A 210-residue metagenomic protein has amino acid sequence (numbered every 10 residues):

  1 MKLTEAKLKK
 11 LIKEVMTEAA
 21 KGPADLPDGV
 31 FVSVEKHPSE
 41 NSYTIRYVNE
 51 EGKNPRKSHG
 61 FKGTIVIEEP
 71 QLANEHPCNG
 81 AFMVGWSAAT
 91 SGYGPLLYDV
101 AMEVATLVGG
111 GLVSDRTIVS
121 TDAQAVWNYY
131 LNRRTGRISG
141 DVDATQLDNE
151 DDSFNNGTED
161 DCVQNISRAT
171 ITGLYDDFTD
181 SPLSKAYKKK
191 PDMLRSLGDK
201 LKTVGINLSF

Functional and structural regions predicted by a protein language model:
M1, G94-P95, S120: Alpha-helix N-cap/helix-initiation sites
M1-A19: Protein-protein interaction and targeting regions used for scaffolding, dimerization, and localization
A19-R46, G52-C78, T106-F210: Terminal substrate-recognition subdomain of acyl/acetyltransferases
P77-G85: Hydrophobic residues on conserved beta-strands that form the core of alpha/beta folds
S87-A105: Conserved acetyl-CoA-binding loop-helix of GNAT-fold acetyltransferases
